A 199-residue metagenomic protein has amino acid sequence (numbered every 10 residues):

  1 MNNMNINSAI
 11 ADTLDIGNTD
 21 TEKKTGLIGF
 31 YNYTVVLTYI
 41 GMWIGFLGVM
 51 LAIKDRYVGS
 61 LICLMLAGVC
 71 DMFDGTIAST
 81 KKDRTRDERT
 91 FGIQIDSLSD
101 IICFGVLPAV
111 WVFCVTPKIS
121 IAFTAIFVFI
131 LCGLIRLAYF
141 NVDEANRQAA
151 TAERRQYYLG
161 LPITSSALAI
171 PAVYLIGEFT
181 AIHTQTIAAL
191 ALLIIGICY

Functional and structural regions predicted by a protein language model:
M1-G75: Topogenic membrane-insertion module of multi-pass membrane proteins
M1-T21, A150, R154-Y199: C-terminal membrane-associated helical module and adjoining short loops/tails
I10-T25, D74-R89, Y139-Q156: Cytosolic, membrane-interface loops and tails of multi-pass inner-membrane proteins
K24, I28-T38, K54, V58 (+5 more regions): Membrane-water interface of alpha-helical transmembrane segments
T34-Y39, T80-L137: Multi-pass membrane catalytic core of lipid/isoprenoid biosynthesis enzymes
L37, S60-A67, A125-V128, C132 (+3 more regions): Hydrophobic alpha-helical transmembrane segments of polytopic
L47-I62, I102, V106-F127, A172-A189: Helix-coil boundary and interhelical linker segments in multi-pass alpha-helical membrane proteins
D71, I130-D143, A191-Y199: Transmembrane alpha-helical segments that form the membrane-embedded catalytic/substrate-channel core of multi-pass
